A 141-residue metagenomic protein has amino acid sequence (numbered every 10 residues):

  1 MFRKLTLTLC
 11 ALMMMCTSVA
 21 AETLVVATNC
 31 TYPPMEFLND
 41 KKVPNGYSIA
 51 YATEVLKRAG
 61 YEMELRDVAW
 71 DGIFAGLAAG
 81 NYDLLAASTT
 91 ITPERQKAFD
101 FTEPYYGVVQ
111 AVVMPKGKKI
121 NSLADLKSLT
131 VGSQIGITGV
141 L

Functional and structural regions predicted by a protein language model:
M1-L9: Bacterial N-terminal signal peptides that target proteins for export
T17-A21: Sec/Tat signal peptide C-region and signal peptidase I cleavage site
E22-T89, K97: Extracytoplasmic small-molecule ligand-binding "clamshell" domains of the periplasmic binding protein/Venus flytrap
V25-T28, V113, T130-S133: Short, well-ordered beta-strand segments
C30, Y106-M114: Periplasmic-binding protein-like
P93-P104: Ligand-binding "clamshell"
M114-V131: Flexible hinge/capping segments at coil-to-helix
G132-L141: Secondary-structure junction motif
